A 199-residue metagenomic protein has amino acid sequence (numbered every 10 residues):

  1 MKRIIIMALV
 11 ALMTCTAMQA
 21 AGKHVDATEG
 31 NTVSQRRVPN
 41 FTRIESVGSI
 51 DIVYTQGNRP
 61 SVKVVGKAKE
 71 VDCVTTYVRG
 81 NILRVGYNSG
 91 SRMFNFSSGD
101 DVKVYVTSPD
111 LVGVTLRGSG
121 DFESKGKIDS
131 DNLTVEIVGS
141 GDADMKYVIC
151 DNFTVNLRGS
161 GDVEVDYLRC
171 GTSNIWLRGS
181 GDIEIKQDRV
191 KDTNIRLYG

Functional and structural regions predicted by a protein language model:
M1-Y198: Intrinsically disordered, low-complexity terminal regions
